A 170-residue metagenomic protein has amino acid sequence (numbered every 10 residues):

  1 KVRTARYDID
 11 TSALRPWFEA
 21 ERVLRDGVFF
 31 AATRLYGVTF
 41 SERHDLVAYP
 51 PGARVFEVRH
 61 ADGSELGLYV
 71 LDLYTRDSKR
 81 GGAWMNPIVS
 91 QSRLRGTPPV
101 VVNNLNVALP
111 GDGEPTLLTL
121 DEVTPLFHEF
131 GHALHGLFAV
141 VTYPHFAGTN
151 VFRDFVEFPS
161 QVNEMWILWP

Functional and structural regions predicted by a protein language model:
K1-P170: Cation-handling catalytic/transport regions enriched in His/Asp/Glu
